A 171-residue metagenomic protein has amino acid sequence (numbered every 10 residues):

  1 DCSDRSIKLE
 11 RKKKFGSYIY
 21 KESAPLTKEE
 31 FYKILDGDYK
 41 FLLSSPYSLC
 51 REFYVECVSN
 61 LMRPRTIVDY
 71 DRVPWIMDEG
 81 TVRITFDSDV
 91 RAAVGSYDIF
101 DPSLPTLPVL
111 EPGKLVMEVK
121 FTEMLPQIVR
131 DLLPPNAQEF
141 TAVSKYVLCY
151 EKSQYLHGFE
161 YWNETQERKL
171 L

Functional and structural regions predicted by a protein language model:
D1-L171: Phosphate-end processing signature that detects enzymes handling 5′-triphosphorylated RNA and polyphosphate
